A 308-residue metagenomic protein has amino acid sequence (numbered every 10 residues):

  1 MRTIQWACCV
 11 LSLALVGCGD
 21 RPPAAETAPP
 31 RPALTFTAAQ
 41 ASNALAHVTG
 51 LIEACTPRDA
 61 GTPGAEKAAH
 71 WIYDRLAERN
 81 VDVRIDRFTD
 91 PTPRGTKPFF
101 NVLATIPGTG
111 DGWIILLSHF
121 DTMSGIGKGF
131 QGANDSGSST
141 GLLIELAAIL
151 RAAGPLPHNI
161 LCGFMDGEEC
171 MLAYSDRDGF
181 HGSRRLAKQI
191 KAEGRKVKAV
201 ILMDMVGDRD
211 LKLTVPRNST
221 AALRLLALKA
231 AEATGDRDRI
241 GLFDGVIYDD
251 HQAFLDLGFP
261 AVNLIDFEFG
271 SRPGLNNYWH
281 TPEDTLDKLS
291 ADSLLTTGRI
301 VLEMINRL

Functional and structural regions predicted by a protein language model:
M1-C8: Bacterial N-terminal signal peptides that target proteins for export
L15-G17: C-terminal motif of bacterial Sec signal peptides marking the signal peptidase cleavage site
D20-A69, R79, R272-D284: N-terminal capping segment at the start of a domain
P30-A38, I52-G64, D90-P93, I126-G137 (+5 more regions): Second-shell loop/turn segments in exported
A38, R87, A199, D208-L308: Active-site-adjacent substrate-binding region of metalloamidase/peptidase-like peptide-processing proteins
N43-G50, P63, K67-V83, S138-E145 (+7 more regions): Extracytoplasmic/secreted proteins, especially bacterial periplasmic and envelope-associated proteins
G50-P107: A non-catalytic alpha/beta surface segment that caps or lines the substrate-entry region of metallo-dependent hydrolase
P98, G127-K229, T234, D238 (+2 more regions): Acidic/histidine-rich catalytic neighborhood of metal-dependent amide-processing enzymes
